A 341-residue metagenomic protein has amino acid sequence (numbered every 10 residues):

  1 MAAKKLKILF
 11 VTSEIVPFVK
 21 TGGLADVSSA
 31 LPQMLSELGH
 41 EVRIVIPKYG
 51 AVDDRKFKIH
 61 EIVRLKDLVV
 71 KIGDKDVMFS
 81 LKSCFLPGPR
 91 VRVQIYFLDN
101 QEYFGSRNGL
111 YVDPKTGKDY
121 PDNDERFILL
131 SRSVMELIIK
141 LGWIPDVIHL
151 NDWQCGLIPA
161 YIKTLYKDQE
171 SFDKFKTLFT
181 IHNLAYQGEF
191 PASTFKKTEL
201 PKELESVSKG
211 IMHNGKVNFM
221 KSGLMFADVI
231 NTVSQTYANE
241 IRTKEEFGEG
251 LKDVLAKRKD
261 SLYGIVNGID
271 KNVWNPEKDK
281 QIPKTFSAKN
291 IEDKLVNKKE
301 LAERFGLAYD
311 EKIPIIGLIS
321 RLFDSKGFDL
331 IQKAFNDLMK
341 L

Functional and structural regions predicted by a protein language model:
M1-L341: Catalytic cores of nucleotide-sugar-dependent glycosyltransferases that transfer UDP/GDP/TDP-activated
